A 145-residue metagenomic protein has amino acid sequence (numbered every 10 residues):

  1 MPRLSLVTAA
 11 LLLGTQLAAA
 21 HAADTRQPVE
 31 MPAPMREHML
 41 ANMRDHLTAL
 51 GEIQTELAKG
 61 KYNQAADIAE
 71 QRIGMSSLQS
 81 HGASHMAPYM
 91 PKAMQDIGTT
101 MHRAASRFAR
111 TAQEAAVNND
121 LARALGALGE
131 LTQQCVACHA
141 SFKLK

Functional and structural regions predicted by a protein language model:
M1-T8, T15: Bacterial N-terminal signal peptides that target proteins for export
L13-H21: C-terminal segment of classical bacterial N-terminal signal peptides
A23-K59, N63-K145: Sequence context surrounding c-type heme c attachment/ligation sites in exported
